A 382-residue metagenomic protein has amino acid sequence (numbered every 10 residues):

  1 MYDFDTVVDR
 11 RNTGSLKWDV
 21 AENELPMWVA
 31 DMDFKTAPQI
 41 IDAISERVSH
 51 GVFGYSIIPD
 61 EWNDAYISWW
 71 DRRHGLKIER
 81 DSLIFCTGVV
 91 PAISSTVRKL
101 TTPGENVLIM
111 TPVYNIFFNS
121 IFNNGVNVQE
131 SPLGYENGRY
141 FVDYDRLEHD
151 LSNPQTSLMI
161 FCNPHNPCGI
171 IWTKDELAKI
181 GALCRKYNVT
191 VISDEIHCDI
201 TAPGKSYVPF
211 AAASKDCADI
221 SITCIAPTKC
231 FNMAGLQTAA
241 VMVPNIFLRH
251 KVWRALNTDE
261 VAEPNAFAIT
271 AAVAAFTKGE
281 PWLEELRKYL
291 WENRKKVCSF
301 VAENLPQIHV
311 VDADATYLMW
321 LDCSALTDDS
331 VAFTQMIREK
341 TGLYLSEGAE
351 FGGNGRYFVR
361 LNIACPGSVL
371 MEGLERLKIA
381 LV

Functional and structural regions predicted by a protein language model:
M1-G88, S95, A275-F276: N-terminal small-domain helix-loop-helix segment of the aminotransferase-like
D42, K215, D219-W291: Conserved core segment of the aminotransferase class I/II
F53-A182, D199-I200, Y207-A212: Conserved core of the PLP fold type I
E79-R80, D312-Y317, R356: Short Gly/Ser/Thr- and Asp/Glu-enriched loop/turn motifs at secondary-structure junctions
N124, K186-Y187, C217, T341: Helix C-cap/helix->beta junction micro-motif
V273, Y289-C298, V310-C323: Conserved glycine-rich beta-strand-loop-beta hairpin in the small C-terminal domain of fold type I
M336-L345, F351-V382: PLP-dependent enzyme catalytic core of the Aspartate aminotransferase-like
